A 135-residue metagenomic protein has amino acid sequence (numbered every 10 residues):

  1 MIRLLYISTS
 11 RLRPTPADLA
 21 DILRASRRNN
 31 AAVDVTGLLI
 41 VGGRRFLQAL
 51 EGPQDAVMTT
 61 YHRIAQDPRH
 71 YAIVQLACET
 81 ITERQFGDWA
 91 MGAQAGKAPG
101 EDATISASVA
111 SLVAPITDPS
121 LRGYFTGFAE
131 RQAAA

Functional and structural regions predicted by a protein language model:
M1-A135: Charge-rich, low-complexity N-terminal segments
